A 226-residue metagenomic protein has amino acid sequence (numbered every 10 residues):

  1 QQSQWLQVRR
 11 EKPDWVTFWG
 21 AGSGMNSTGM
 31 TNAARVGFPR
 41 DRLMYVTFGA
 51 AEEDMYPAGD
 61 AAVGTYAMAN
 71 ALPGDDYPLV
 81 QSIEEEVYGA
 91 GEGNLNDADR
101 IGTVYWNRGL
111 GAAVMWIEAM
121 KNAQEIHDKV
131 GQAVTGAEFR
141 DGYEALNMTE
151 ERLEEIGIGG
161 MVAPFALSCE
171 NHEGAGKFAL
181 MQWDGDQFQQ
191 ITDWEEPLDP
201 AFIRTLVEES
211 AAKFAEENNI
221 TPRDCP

Functional and structural regions predicted by a protein language model:
Q1-Q4, M25-G29, D76-E84, G109-A112 (+3 more regions): Stable alpha-helical elements in mature extracytoplasmic
Q1-V36, L43, P78: Extracellular/periplasmic Venus flytrap/periplasmic-binding protein
L6-P13, T31-F38, E85-E92, I117-D128 (+1 more regions): Sec-exported extracytoplasmic/periplasmic mature domains
R9-E11, V36-P39, P57-A61, A133 (+1 more regions): Extracellular/periplasmic catalytic domains that process cell-envelope and extracellular macromolecules
M30-A113, E209, T221-P222: Extracellular/periplasmic periplasmic-binding protein-like sensory domains
N94-W106, I117-T192, P197: Segments of small-molecule ligand-sensing domains
W194-C225: Short, cationic low-complexity segments
